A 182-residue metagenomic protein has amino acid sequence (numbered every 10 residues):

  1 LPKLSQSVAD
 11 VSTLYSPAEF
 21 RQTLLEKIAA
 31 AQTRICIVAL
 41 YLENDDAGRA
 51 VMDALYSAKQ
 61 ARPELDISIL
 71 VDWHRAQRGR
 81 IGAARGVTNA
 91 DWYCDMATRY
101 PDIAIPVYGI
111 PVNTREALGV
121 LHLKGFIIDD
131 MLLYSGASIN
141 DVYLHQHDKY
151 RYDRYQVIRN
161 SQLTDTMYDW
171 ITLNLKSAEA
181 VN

Functional and structural regions predicted by a protein language model:
L1-A30, D45-N182: HKD-type phospholipase D/PLD-like phosphodiesterase module
Y41: Gly/serine-rich nucleotide phosphate-binding loop at the start of the catalytic core of nucleotide/ADP-ribose-handling
